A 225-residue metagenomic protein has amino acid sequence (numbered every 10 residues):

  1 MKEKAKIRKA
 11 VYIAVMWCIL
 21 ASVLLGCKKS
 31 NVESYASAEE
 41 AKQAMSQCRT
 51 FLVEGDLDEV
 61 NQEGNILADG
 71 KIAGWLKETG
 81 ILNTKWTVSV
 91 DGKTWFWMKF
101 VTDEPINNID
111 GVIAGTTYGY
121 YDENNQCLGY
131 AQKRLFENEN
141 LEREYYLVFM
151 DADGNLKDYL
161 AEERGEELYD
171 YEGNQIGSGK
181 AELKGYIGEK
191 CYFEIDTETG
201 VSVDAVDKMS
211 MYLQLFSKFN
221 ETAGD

Functional and structural regions predicted by a protein language model:
K2-V15: Bacterial N-terminal signal peptides that target proteins for export
V23-G26: C-terminal motif of bacterial Sec signal peptides marking the signal peptidase cleavage site
K28-L141, K180-D225: N-terminal targeting and processing segments
G92, N125, G154-L156, G173: Short coil turn/linker residues within repeat-based beta-strand modules
G129-Y130, R134, N138-F149, K157-E162: Short helix-loop boundary/capping segments
Y146, M150, E167-D170, L183-E194: Alpha-helical transmembrane segments and immediately adjacent membrane-interfacial amphipathic helices
L156-L183: Short aromatic loop motif centered on NTY/YTY
